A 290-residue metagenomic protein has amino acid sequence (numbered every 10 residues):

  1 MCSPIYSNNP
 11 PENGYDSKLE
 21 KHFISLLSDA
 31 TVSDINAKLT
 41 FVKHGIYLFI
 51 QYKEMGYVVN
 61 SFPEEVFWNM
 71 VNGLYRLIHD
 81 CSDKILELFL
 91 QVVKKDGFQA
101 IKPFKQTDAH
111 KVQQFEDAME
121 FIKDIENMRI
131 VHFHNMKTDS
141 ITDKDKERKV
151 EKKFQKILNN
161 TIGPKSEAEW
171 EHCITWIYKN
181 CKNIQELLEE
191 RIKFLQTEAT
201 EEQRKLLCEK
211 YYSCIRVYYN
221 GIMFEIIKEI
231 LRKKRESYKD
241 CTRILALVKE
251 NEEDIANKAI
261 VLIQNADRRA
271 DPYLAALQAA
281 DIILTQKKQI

Functional and structural regions predicted by a protein language model:
I5-T107, M119-E120, K179-Y218, I222 (+1 more regions): Amphipathic alpha-helical interface elements
G56, N60-P63, E147, E151 (+3 more regions): Alpha-helical rod/repeat scaffolding segments in eukaryotic adaptors/tethers and long-chain four-helix cytokines
D108-E116: Conserved short strand/loop->alpha-helix "switch" segment adjacent to the catalytic nucleotide/phosphoryl-transfer site
F115-L158: Histidine-centered, metal-coordinating catalytic motifs and their short helical/loop contexts
I130-I141, T175, K182, E186-K193: Charged/polar positions within long, soluble alpha-helices
N159-C173, I177: Post-HExxH zinc-binding segment in Zn-dependent metallohydrolases
R216-L262: Acidic, Ser/Thr-rich low-complexity intrinsically disordered segments
